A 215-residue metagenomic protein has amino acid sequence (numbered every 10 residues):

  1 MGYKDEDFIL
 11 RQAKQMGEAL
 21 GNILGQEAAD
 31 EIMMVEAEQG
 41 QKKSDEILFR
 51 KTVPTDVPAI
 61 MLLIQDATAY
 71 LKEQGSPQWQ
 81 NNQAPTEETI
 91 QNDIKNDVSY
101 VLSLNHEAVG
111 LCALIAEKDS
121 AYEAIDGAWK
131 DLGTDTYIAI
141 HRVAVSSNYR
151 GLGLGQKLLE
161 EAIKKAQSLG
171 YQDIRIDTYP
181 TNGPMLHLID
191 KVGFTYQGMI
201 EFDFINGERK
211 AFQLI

Functional and structural regions predicted by a protein language model:
M1-S44: N-terminal alpha-helical interaction modules that lie
L48-L62: A short beta-loop-alpha structural element at the N-terminal edge of CoA-dependent acyl/N-acetyltransferase catalytic
T68-T89: Conserved GNAT-fold acetyl-CoA-binding loop/helix
D97-L114: Conserved beta-hairpin
A113-R142, R150: Conserved acyl-donor/pantetheine-binding loop and adjacent beta-alpha core of acyl/acetyltransferases and related
V145, G151-K164, H187-K191: Conserved acetyl-CoA-binding loop-helix of GNAT-fold acetyltransferases
Q156, S168, P180-G198: Conserved active-site alpha-helix within GNAT-family acetyltransferase domains
L159, A166-T178: Conserved GNAT acetyl-CoA-binding A-motif
